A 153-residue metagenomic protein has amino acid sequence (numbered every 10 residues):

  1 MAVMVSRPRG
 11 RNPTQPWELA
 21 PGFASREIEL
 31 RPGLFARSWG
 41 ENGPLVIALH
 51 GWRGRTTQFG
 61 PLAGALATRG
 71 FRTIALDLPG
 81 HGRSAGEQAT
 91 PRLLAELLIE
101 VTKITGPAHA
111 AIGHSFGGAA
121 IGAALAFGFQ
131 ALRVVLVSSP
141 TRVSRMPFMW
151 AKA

Functional and structural regions predicted by a protein language model:
M1-I28: An N-terminal hydrophobic leader/cap segment in hydrolases
E29-W39: A short loop-to-beta-strand scaffold at the N-terminal edge of the catalytic core in hydrolase folds
W39, L49-G51, H114: The conserved beta1-alpha1 loop
G43, G51-G54: Active-site glycine-rich loops that stabilize anionic/oxyanionic intermediates across multiple enzyme folds
T56, A63-A85: Conserved alpha/beta-hydrolase
E87-H109: Alpha/beta-hydrolase active-site loop
I112-I121: Gly/Ala-rich beta-loop-alpha elbow adjacent to hydrolase catalytic centers
F127-A153: Hydrolase active-site cap/lid region
